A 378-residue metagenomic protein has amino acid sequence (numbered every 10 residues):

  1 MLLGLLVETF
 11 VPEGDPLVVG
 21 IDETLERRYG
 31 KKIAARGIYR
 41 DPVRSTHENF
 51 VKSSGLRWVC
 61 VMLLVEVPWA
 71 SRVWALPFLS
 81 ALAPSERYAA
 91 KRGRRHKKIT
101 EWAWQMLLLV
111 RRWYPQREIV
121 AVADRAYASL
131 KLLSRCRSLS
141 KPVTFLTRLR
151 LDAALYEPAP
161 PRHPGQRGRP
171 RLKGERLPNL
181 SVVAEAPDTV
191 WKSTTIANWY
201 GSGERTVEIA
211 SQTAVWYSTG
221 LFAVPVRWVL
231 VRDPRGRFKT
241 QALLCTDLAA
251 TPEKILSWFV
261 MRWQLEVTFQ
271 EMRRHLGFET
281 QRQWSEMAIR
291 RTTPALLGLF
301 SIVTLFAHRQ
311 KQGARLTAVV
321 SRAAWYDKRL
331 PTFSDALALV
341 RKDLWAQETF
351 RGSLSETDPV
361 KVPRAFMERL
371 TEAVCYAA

Functional and structural regions predicted by a protein language model:
M1-P84, S211-V215: Active-site-proximal, Lys/Arg-enriched surface segment that forms a nucleic-acid-binding/basic interface patch
R28-I33, V73-A378: Single, function-defining residue in the core of a domain
